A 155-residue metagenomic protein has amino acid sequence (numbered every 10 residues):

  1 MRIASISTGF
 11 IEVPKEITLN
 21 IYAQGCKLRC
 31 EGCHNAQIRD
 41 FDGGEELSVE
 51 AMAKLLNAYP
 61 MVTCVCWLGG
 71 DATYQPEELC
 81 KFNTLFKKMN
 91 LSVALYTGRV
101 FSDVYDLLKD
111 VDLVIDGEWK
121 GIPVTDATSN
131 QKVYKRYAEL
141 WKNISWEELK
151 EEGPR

Functional and structural regions predicted by a protein language model:
M1-Y22, N35-F41, P154-R155: N-terminal [4Fe-4S]-dependent radical SAM core
Y22-R29: Short pre-active-site segment immediately N-terminal to redox-active cysteine/selenocysteine motifs in thiol-based
Q24, G70, G98: Cofactor-binding loop segments of dinucleotide-utilizing enzymes, especially the Rossmann-like FAD- and NAD(P)+-binding
C30-I38, P60-T63: Short, basic/glycine-rich phosphate-binding loops at helix/coil junctions that contact nucleotide phosphates
I38, G70, E118-W119: Flexible loop residues that form catalytic and substrate-binding hotspots at small-molecule/glycan-binding clefts
D40-A53, T73-L113: Canonical radical SAM enzyme core domain
V62-K81, L85, Q131, Y137: Conserved glycine-rich "GG(E/T)P / GGGxP" loop and the immediately following alpha-helix in the radical SAM core
L108-R155: Classical nucleotidyltransferase
